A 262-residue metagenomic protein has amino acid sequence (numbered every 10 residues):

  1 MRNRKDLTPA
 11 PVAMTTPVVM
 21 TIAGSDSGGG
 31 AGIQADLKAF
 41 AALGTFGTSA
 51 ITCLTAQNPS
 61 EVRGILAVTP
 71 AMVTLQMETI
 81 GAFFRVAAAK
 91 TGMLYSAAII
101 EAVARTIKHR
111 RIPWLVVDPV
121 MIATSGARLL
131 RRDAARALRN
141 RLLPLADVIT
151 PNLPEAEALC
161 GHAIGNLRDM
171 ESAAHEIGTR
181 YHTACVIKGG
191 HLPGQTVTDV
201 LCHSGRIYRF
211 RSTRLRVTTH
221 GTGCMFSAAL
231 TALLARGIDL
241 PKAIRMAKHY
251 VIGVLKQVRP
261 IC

Functional and structural regions predicted by a protein language model:
R2, T16, G64-A67, P241-C262: Charged C-terminal helix
R2-D6, V12-T21, I33, L37-T124: Conserved N-terminal subdomain of the carbohydrate kinase-like
I22-G28, I207-H220: Short pre-catalytic strand/loop immediately N-terminal to key active-site residues, enriched for Gly-Thr
L43-T48, I207-Y208, L233-M246: Phosphate-handling active-site elements
A97-H109, T183, R206-R209, V217 (+1 more regions): Nucleotide and nucleotide-moiety/phosphate-recognizing core
R132-I207: Conserved phosphate/ATP/ADP-binding segment of small-molecule kinases
E157-A158, V217-L240: Short, small-residue alpha-helix embedded
